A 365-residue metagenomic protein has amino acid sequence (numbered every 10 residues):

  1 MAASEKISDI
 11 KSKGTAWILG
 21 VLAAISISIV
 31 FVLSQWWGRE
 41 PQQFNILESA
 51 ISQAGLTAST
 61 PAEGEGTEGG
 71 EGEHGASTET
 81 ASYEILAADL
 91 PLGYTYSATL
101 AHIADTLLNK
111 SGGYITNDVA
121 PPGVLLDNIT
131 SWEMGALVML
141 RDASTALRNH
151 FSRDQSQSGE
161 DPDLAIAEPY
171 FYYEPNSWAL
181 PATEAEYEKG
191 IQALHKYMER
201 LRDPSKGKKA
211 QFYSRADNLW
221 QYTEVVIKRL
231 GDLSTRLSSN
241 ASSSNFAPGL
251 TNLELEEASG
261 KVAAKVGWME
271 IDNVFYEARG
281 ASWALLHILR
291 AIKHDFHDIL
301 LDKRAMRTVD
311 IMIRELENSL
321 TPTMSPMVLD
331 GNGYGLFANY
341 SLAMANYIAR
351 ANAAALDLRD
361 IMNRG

Functional and structural regions predicted by a protein language model:
M1-I18: N-terminal positive-inside, membrane-proximal cytosolic segments immediately preceding the first
W17-V32: Hydrophobic membrane-insertion alpha-helices, especially the h-region of bacterial N-terminal signal peptides
F31, Q35, R39, F44-A54 (+2 more regions): A cross-kingdom marker for long, charged
E48-E186: N-terminal Sec/ER secretory leader and immediately downstream segment of secreted/extracellular precursors
Y94-S97, A101, T130-L137, Q157 (+9 more regions): Amphipathic, non-membrane alpha-helical segments in soluble helical-bundle scaffolds
N117-N128, P181, V262-D272, S325-A343: A cross-kingdom feature marking solvent-exposed beta-strand/loop segments within repeated, beta-rich binding/scaffold
E184-I313, L320: Extended amphipathic alpha-helical interaction segments
